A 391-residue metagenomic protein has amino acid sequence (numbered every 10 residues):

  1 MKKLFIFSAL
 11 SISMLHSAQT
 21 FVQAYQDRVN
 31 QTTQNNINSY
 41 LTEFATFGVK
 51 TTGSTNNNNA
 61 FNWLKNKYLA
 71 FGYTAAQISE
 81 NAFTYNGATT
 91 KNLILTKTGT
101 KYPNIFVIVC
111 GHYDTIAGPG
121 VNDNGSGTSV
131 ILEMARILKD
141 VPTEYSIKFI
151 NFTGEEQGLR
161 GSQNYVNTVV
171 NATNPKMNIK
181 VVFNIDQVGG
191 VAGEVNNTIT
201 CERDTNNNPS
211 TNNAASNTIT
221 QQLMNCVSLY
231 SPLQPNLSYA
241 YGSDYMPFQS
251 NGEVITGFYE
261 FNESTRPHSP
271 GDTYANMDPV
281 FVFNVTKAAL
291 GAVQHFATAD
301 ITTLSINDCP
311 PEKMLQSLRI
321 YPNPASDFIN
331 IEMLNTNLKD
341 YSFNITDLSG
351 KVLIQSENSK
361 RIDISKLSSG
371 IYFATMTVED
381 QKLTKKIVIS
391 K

Functional and structural regions predicted by a protein language model:
L4-S13: Sec-dependent N-terminal signal peptides
T20-T55, H112-D114, Q187, E263-T273: N-terminal capping segment at the start of a domain
N36-A45, Q77-E80, N92-T96, F106-G111 (+10 more regions): Structural recognition of the beta-strand scaffold that forms the well-ordered cores of secreted hydrolase catalytic
S39-T98: A non-catalytic alpha/beta surface segment that caps or lines the substrate-entry region of metallo-dependent hydrolase
V49-T52, A82-A88, G99-Y102, Y113-G118 (+5 more regions): Solvent-exposed loop/turn segments at secondary-structure junctions within structured extracellular/periplasmic domains
T115-N212: Acidic/histidine-rich catalytic neighborhood of metal-dependent amide-processing enzymes
V191-L304: Active-site-adjacent substrate-binding region of metalloamidase/peptidase-like peptide-processing proteins
P310-Y321, A325-K391: C-terminal outer-membrane/trafficking sorting elements
